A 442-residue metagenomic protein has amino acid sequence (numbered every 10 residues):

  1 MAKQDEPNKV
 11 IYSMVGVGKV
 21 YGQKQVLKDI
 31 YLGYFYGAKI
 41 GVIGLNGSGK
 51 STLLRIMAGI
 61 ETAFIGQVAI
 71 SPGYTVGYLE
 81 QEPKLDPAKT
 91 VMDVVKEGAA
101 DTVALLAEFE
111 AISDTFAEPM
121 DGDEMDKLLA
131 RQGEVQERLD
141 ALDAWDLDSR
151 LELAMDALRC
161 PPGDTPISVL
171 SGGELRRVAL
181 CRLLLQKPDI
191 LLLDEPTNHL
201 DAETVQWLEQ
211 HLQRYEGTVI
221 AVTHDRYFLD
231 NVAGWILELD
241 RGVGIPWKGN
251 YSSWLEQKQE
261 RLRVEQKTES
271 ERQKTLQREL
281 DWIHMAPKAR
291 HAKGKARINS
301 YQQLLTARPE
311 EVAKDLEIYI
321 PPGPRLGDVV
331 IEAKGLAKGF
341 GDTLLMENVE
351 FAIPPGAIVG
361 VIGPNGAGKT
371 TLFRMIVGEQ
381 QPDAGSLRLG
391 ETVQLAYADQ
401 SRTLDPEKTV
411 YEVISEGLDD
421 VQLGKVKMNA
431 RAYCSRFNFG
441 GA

Functional and structural regions predicted by a protein language model:
M1-S270, K314, P322-A442: ABC ATP-binding cassette signature C-motif
A2, E279-K288, Q302, L316-G323 (+1 more regions): Alpha-helical coupling/stalk and coiled-coil linker elements that connect catalytic or binding modules and transmit
Q257-R290, G294-S300, L304-E311: Intracellular alpha-helical coupling/juxtamembrane segments of multi-pass membrane proteins
